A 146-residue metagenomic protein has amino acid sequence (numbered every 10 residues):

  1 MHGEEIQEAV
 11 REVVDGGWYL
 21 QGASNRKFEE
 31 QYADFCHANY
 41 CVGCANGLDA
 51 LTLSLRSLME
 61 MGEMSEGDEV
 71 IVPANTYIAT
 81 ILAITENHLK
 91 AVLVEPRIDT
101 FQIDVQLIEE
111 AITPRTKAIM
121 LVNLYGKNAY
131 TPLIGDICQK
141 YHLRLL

Functional and structural regions predicted by a protein language model:
M1-W18, A23: N-terminal "arm"/small-domain region of PLP-dependent enzymes with the aminotransferase-like
E5, K27, D49, I78-A79 (+1 more regions): Short alpha-helical
I6, E29, E95-R97: Acidic active-site catalytic centers that drive phospho-/nucleotidyl reactions and related ester hydrolyses
E12, A45, D49, N75-I78 (+1 more regions): An amphipathic alpha-helix/helix-turn recognition signal
W18, A23-E69, A83-N87, L93: Phosphate-binding glycine-rich loop
E60-L146: PLP-dependent aminotransferase-like
